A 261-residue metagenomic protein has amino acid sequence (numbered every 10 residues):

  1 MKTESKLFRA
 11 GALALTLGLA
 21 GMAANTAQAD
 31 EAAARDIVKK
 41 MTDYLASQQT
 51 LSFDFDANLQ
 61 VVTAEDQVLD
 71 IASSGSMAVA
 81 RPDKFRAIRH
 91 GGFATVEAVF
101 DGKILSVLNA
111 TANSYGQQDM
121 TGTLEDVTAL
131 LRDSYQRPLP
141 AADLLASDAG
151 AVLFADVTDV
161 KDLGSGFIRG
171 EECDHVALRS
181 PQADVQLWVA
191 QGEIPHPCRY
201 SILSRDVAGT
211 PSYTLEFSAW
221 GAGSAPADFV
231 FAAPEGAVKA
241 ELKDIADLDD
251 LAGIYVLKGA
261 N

Functional and structural regions predicted by a protein language model:
K2-L13: Bacterial N-terminal signal peptides that target proteins for export
G11-G21: Bacterial N-terminal signal peptides
M22-D30: Sec/Tat signal peptide C-region and signal peptidase I cleavage site
A29-I37, N109-E172, A233, Y255-N261: Flexible, processing/modification-adjacent segments and terminal tails in exported/periplasmic/extracellular proteins
E31, D56, S106-V107, G116 (+2 more regions): Gly/Pro-enriched, hydrophobic low-complexity segments that function as extracytoplasmic propeptides/linkers
A32-S114, P195: N-terminal mature ectodomain segment of secretory-pathway/periplasmic proteins
A64, V96-F100, N109-A110, Q117-M120 (+4 more regions): A short, polar/proline- and glycine-enriched secondary-structure boundary/capping micro-motif
V238-N261: Gram-negative outer-membrane assembly/targeting C-terminal domains
